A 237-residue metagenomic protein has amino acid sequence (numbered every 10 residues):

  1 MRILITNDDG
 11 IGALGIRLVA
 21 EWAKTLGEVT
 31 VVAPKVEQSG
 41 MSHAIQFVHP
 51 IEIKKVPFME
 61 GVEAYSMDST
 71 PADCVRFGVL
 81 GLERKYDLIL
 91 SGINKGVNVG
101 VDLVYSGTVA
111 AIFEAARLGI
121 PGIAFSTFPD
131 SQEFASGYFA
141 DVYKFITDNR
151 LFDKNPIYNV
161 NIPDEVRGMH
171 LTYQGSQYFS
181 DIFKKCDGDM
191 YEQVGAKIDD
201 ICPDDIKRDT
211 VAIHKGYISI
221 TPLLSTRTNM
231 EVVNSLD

Functional and structural regions predicted by a protein language model:
I3, A13-K85: A cross-family phosphate/adenosyl-ligand binding-site feature
I5-G12, D102: Short, glycine-rich nucleotide/cofactor-binding loops
T6, V32-P34, S91-N94, F125-S126 (+2 more regions): Short beta-strand segments
D9, E37, T70-P71, N94-V97 (+1 more regions): Short glycine-rich anion-binding loops that position phosphate/pyrophosphate groups of nucleotides and phosphorylated
V97-S106: Glycine/threonine-rich flexible loop motifs
A111-A115: Hydrophobic/aromatic ligand-binding patch that stacks against planar heteroaromatic rings of cofactors or nucleotides
A116-S136: Glycine-rich phosphate/pyrophosphate-binding loops and their adjacent beta-strand/loop elements at enzyme active sites
S136-D237: Electrostatically charged, flexible surface regions
